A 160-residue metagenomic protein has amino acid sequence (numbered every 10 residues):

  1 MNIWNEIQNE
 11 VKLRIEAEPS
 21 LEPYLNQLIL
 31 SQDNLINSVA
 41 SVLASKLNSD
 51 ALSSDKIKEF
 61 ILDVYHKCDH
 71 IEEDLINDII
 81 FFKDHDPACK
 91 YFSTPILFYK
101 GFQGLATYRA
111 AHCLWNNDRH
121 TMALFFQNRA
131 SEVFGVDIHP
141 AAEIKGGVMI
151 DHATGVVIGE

Functional and structural regions predicted by a protein language model:
M1-R129: Terminal amphipathic alpha-helical/low-complexity segments used for targeting or macromolecular assembly
S131-E160: Structural signal for interior beta-strand "rungs" in well-ordered beta-sheet cores of soluble enzyme domains
